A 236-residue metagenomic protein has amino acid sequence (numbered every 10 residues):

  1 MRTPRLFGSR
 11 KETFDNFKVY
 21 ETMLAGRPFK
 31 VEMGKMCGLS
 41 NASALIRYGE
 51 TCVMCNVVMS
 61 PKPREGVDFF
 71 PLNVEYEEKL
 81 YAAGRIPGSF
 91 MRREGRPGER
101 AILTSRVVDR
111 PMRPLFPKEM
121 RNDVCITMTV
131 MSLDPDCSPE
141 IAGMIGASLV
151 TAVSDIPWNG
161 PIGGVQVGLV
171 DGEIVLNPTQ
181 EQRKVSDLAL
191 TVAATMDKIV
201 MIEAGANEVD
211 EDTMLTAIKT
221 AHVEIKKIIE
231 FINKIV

Functional and structural regions predicted by a protein language model:
R2-L72: N-terminal, positively charged regions that mediate nucleic acid binding
V19-Y20, E32-K35, S43-A44, P61-P63 (+5 more regions): A generic local secondary-structure boundary/capping motif
Y20-E21, P28, G66, R93-T104 (+6 more regions): Catalytic cores of large soluble enzymes that bind and process phosphate-bearing ligands
L39, S138-M144, P161: Short glycine/serine/threonine-rich phosphate/pyrophosphate-binding segments that cradle anionic phosphate groups
S40-V124, V130-S132, C137, M196 (+1 more regions): Glycine-rich, flexible beta-strand/loop modules in the N-terminal catalytic cores of phosphate-handling
P87, M91-R93, L103, V107 (+3 more regions): Small-residue-enriched alpha-helical segments and adjacent helix-cap loops that form tight helix-helix packing
D155-V236: Mobile "lid/hinge" segments at catalytic clefts and subdomain interfaces of large enzymes
